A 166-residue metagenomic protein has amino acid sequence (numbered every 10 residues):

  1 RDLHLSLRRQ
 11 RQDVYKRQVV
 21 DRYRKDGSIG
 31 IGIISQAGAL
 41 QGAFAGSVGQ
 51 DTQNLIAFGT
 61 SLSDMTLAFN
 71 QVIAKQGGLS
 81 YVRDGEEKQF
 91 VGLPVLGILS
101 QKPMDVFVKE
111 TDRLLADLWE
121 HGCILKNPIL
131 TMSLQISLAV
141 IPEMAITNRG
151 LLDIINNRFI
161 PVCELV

Functional and structural regions predicted by a protein language model:
D2-R11, Y15: Single conserved hydrophobic/aromatic residue that forms the stacking wall/gate of nucleotide- or nucleobase-binding
V19-I146, V162-L165: Feature captures the catalytic cores and cofactor-binding loops of soluble hydro-lyases/lyases that act on carboxylate
N148-V162: C-terminal regions of mature proteins
